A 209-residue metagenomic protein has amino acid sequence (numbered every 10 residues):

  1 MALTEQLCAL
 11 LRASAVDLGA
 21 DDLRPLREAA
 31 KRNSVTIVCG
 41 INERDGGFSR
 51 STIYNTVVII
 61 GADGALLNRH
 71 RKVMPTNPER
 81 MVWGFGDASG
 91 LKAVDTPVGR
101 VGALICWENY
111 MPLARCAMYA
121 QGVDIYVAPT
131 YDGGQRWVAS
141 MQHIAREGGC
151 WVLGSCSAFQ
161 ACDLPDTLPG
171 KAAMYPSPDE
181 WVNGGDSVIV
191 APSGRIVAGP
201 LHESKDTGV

Functional and structural regions predicted by a protein language model:
M1-L10, A30, I37-V38, E108 (+5 more regions): Active-site beta-strand/loop signature of hydrolases that rely on acidic residues for catalysis
A15-E28, S34-V35, R44-I125, P129-H143 (+1 more regions): Active-site catalytic loop in hydrolytic enzyme cores
R27, S34-G47, D163-P178: Short, basic/aromatic recognition patches
G40-N42, I60, I189-V190: Short hydrophobic alpha-helical segments used for membrane anchoring or interfacial signaling
I41, I105, C156: A cross-domain feature marking catalytic cores of carbohydrate-active enzymes and several ubiquitous metabolic/repair
V58-D63, I144-W151, L168-V182: Short, structured secondary-structure boundary patches
A93, S157-V209: C-terminal beta-strand edge segments of enzyme domains
S140-E147, C156-F159: Catalytic alpha/beta core domains of metabolic enzymes, predominantly
